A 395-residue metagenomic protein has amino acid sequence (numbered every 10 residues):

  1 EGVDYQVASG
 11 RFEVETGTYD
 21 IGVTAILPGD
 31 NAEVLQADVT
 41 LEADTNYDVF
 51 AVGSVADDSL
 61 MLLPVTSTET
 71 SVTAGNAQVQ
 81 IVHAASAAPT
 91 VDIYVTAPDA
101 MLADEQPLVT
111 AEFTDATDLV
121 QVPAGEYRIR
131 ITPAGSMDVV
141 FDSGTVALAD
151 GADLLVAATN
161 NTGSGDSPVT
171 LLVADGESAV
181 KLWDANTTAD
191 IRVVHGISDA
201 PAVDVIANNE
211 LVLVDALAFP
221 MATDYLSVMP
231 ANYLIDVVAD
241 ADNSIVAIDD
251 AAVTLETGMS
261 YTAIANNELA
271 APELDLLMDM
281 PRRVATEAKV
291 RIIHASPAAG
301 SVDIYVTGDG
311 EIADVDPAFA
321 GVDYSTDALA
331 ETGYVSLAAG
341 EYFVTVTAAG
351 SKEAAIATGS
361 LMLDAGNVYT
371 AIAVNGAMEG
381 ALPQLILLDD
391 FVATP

Functional and structural regions predicted by a protein language model:
E1-P395: Intrinsically disordered, low-complexity polar regions and short flexible loop motifs
